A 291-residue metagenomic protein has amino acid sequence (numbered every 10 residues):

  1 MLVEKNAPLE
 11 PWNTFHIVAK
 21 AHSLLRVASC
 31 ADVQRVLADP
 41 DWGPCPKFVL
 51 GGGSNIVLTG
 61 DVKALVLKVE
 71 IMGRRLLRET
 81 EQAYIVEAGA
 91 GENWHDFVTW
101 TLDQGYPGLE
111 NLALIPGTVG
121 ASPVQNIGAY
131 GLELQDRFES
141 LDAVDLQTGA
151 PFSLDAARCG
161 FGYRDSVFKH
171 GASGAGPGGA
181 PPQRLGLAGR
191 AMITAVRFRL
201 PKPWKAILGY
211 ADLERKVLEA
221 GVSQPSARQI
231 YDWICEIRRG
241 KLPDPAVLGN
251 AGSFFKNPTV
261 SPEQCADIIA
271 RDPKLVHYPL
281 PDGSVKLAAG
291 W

Functional and structural regions predicted by a protein language model:
L2-Q147: Anion-binding (especially nucleotide phosphate/pyrophosphate-binding) glycine-rich loop and adjoining beta-alpha core
E4-K5, E10-I17, I56, P151-W291: Phosphate/pyrophosphate- and phosphate-bearing ligand-binding catalytic cores of soluble enzymes
